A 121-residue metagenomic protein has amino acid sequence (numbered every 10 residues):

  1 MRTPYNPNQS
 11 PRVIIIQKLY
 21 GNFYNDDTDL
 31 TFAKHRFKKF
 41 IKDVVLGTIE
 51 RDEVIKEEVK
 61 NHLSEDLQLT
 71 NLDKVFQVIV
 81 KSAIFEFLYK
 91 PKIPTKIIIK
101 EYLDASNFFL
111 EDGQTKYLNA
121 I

Functional and structural regions predicted by a protein language model:
M1-F108, G113-Q114, N119-I121: N-terminal interaction/assembly modules
